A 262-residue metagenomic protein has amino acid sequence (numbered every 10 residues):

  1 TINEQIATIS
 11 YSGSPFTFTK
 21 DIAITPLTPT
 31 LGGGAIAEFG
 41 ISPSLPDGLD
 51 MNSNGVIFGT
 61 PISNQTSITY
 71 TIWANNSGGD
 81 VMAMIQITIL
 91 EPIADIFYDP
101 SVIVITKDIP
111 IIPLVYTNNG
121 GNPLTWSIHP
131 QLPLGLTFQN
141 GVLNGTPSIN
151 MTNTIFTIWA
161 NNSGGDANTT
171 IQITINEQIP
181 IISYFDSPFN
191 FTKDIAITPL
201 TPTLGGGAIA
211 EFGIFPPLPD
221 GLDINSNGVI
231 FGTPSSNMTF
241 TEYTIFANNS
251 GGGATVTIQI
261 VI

Functional and structural regions predicted by a protein language model:
T1-I6, G79-L90, G165-N176, G252-I262: C-terminal edge beta-strand
I6-G13, P92-P100, Q178-D186: Proline-enriched interdomain boundary motifs that mark the N-terminal boundary and often initiate the first structured
F16-A23, I103-P110, F189-A196: Short, solvent-exposed loop/linker segments at the N-terminal edge of repeated beta-sheet extracellular domains
A23-L31, I109-N118, I195-L204: A short beta-strand segment in extracellular, disulfide-stabilized domains
G33-I41, L45, G120-S127, L132 (+2 more regions): Solvent-exposed loop segments of extracellular immunoglobulin-like
D47-P61, L134-S148, D220-S235: Strand-loop-strand motifs at the edges of beta-sheets in extracellular beta-sandwich domains
T66-Y70, T152-F156, T239-Y243: Exposed beta-strand face motif in extracellular beta-rich ectodomains
